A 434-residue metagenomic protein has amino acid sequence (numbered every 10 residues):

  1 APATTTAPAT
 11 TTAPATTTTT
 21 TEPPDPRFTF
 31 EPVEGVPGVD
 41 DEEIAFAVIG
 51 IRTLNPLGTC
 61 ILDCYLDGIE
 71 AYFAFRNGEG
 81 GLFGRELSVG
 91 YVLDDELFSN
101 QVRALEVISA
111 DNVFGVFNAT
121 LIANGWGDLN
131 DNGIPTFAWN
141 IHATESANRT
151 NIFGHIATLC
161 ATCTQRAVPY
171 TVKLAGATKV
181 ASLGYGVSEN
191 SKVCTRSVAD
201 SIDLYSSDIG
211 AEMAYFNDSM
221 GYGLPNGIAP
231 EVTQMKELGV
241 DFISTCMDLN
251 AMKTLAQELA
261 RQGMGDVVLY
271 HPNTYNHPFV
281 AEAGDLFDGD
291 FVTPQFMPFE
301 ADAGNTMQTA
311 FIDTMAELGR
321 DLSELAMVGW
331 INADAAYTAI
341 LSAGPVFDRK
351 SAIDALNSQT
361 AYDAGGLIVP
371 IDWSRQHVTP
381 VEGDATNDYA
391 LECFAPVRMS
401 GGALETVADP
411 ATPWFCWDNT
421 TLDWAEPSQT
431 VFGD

Functional and structural regions predicted by a protein language model:
A1-P23: Extracellular mucin-like PTS domains
F28-E70, V92-F98, Y185-C194, L322-M327: Extracytoplasmic "Venus flytrap"
P32, C60-E70, G78-R149, N217-A229 (+1 more regions): Beta-alpha junction/loop-to-helix N-cap segments that form part of ligand/metal-binding clefts
I51, A74, D334-S342: Short glycine/serine- and small hydrophobic-enriched flexible loop segments
I108-T120, F137-W139, K179-G184, L238-L249 (+3 more regions): Periplasmic-binding protein-like
T150-G263, A301-D302, T306: Extracellular/periplasmic Venus flytrap/periplasmic-binding protein
A157-T158, E258-W330, P413, W417 (+1 more regions): Extracellular/periplasmic periplasmic-binding protein-like sensory domains
E317-A326, T338-V407: Segments of small-molecule ligand-sensing domains
